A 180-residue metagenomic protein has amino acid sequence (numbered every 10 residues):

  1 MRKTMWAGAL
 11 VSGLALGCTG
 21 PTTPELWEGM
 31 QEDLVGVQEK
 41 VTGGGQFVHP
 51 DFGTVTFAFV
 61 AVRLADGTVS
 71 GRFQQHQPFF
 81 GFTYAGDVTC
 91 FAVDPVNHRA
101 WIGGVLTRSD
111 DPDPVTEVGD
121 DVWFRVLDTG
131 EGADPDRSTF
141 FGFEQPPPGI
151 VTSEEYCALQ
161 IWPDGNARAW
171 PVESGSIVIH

Functional and structural regions predicted by a protein language model:
M1-T4: Positively charged n-region of N-terminal signal peptides that target proteins for export
A7-G17: Bacterial N-terminal signal peptides
T19-T22: Bacterial signal peptide processing site
W27, Q31-G53, G104: Tryptophan-anchored aromatic micro-motifs
Q46-L127: Predominantly extracellular/secreted and cell-surface proteins with exposed, flexible low-complexity segments
P114-E117, D121, G130-P146: Cystatin/cathelin-like cysteine-protease inhibitor module
P135-H180: C-terminal partner/receptor-binding element of secreted or periplasmic proteins
